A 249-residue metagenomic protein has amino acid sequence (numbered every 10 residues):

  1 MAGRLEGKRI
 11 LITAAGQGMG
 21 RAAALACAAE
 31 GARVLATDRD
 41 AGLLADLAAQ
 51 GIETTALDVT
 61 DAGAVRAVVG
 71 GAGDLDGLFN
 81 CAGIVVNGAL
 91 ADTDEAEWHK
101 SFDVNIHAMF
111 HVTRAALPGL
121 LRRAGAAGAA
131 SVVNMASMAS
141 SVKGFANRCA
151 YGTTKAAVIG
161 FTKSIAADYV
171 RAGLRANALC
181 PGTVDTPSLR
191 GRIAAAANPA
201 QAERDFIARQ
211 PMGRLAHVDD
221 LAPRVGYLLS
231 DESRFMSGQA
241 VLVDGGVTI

Functional and structural regions predicted by a protein language model:
F79, V170, R175, M236-G238: Short, small/polar-rich loop/turn modules that mediate ligand/substrate recognition or access, typified
A89-L90, E97-F102, F206: Substrate-binding pocket helix/loop in short-chain dehydrogenase/reductase
T113, T154, T162: Active-site helix of classical SDR
P118, A167-D168, R234: Alpha-helical segment proximal to the catalytic Tyr-Lys
S137: Residue(s) in the substrate-gating loop at a strand-loop-helix junction that position the organic substrate next
V142-K143, S164-L174: Active-site-adjacent segment of SDR/Rossmann-fold oxidoreductases
R214-V243, T248: C-terminal substrate-recognition "lid" of short-chain dehydrogenase/reductases
